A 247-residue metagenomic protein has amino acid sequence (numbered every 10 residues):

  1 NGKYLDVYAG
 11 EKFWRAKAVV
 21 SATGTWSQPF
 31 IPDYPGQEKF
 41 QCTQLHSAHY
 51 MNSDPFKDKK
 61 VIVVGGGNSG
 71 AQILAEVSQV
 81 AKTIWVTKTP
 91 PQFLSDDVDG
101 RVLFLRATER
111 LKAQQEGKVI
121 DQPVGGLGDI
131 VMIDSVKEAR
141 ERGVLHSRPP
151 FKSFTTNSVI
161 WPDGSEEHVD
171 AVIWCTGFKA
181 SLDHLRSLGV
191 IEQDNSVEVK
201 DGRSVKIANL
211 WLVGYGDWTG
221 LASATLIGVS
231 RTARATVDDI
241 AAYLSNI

Functional and structural regions predicted by a protein language model:
N1-I247: Flavin (primarily FAD) cofactor-binding/catalytic cores of flavoenzymes
